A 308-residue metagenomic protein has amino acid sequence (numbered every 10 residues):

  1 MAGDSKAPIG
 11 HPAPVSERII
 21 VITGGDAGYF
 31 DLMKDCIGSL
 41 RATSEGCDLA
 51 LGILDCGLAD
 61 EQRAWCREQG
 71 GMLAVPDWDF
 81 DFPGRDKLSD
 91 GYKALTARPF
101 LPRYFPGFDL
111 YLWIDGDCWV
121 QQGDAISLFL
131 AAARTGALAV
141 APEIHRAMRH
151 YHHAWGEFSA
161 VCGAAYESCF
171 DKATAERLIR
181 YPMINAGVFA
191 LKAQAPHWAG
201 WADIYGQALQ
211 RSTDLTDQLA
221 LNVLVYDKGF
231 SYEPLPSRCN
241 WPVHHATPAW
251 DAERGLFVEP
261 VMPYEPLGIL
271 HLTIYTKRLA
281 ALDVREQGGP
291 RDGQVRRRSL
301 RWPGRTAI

Functional and structural regions predicted by a protein language model:
A2-I308: Glycosyltransferase catalytic domains, chiefly GT-A lineage
